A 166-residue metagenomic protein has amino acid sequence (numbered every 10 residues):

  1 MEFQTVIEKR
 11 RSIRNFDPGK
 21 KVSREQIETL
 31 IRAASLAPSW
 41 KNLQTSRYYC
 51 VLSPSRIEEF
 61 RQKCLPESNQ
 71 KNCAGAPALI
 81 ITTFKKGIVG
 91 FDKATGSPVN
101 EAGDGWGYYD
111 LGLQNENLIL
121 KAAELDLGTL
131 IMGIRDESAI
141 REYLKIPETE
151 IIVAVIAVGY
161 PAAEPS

Functional and structural regions predicted by a protein language model:
F3-I13, P18-K21, I88, A154-S166: C-terminal helix-cap and adjacent tail motif
R11, S55, R135-S138: Alpha-helix/helix-capping structural signal
I13-A37: An N-terminal domain-cap segment
Q26, N42-G112: Glycine/small-residue-rich phosphate/adenosyl-binding loop
L30, A34-S35, I80, T95 (+1 more regions): Small-aliphatic-rich amphipathic alpha-helix that forms the alpha element of a beta-alpha
L43-S46, E124-L127, V153: Short secondary-structure junction motifs
N69-I80, K145-S166: A glycine-rich helix N-cap at a beta->alpha junction
F84, I134, Y160: Short secondary-structure boundary segments
